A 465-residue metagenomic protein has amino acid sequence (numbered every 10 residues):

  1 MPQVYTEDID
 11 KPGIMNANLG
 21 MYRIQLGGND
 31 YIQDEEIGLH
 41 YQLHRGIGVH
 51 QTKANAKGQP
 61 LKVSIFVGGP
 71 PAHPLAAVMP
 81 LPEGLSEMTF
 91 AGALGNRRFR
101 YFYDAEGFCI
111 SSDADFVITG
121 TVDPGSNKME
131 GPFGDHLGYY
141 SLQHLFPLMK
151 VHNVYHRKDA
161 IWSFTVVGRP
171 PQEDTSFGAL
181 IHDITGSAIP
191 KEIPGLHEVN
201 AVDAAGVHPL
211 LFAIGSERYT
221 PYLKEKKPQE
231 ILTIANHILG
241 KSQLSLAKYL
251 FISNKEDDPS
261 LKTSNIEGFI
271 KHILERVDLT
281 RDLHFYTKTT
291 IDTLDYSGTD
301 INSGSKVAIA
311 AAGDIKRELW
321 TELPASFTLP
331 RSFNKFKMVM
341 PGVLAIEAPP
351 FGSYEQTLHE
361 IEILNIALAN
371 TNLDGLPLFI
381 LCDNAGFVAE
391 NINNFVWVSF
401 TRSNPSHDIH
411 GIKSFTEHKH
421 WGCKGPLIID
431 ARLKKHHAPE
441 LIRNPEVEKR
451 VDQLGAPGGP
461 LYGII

Functional and structural regions predicted by a protein language model:
M1-F66: Internal mixed beta-strand/loop scaffold within catalytic domains of large alpha/beta enzymes
G69-I465: Charged, compositionally biased interaction regions
